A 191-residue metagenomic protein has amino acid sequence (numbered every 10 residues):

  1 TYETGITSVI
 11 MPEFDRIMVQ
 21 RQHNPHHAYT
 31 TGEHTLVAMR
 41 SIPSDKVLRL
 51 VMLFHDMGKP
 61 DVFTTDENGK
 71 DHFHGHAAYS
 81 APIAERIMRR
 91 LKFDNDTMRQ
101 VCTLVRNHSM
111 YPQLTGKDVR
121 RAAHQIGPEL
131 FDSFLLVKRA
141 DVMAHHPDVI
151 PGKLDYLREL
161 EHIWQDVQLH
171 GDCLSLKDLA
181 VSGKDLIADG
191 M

Functional and structural regions predicted by a protein language model:
Y2-P12: Proline-centered turn/helix-capping motifs that create local helix->coil transitions or kinks
R16-I17, N24, H34-V37, S41-M191: C-terminal subdomains that position terminal phosphate/3'-OH groups for nucleotidyl transfer/ligation, primarily on
A28-G32: Helix-turn-helix repeat elements of alpha-solenoid scaffolds
